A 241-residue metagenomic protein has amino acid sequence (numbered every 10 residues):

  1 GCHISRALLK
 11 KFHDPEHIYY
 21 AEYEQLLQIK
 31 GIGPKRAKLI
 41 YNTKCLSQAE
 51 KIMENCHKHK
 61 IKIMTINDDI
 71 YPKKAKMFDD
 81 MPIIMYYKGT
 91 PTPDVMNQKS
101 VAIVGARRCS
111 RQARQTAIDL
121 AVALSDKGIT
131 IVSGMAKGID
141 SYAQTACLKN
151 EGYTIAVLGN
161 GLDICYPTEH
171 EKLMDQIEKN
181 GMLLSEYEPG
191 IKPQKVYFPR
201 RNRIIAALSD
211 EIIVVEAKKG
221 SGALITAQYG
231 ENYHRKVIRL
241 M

Functional and structural regions predicted by a protein language model:
G1-V122: Short, positively charged patches
T65-M241: Glycine-biased, small-residue-rich flexible motifs in mid-sequence functional cores and linkers
